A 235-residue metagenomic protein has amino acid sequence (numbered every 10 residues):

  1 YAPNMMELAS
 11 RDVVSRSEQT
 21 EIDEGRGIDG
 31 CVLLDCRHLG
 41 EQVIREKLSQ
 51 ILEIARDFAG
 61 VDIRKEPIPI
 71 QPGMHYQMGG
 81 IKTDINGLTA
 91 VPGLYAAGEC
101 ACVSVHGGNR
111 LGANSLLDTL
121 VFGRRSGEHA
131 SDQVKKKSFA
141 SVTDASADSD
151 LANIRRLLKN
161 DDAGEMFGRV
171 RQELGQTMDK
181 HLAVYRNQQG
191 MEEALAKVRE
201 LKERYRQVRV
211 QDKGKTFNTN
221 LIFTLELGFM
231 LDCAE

Functional and structural regions predicted by a protein language model:
Y1-D62, E66, H129-K135, R171: An anion/pyrophosphate-binding glycine-rich loop and adjacent beta-alpha core in soluble alpha-beta enzymes
A2-N4, V105-L116, N153-K159, D179-A183: Short beta-alpha connecting loops at secondary-structure transitions that line or flank enzyme active sites
L39-E41, H75, N86-L88, A101-V103: Short, glycine-/Ser/Thr-/acidic-enriched flexible segments
S49-Y95: FAD/FMN-dependent oxidoreductases across multiple families
L88-R110: Short FAD-binding loop at a beta-strand-to-alpha-helix junction that anchors the flavin cofactor in diverse
S115-Q133: An active-site-proximal "capping" alpha-helix that borders the catalytic cofactor pocket
D132-K215: Long, amphipathic alpha-helical stalk/connector segments used for oligomerization, subunit docking, or mechanical
R204-E235: C-terminal amphipathic alpha-helical interaction region
